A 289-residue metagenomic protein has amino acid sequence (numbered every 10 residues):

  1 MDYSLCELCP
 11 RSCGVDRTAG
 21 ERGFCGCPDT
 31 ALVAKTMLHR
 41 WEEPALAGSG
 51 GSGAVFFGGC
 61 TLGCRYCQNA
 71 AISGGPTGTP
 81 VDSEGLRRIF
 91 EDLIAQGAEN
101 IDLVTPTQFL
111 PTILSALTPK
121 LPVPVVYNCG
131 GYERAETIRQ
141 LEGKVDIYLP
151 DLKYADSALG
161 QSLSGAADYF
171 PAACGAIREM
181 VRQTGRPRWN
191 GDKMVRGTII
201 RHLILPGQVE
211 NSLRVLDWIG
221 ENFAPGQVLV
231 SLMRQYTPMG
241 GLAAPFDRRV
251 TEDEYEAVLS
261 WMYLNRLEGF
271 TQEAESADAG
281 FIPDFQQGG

Functional and structural regions predicted by a protein language model:
M1-E21, R186-G289: Auxiliary Fe-S-binding modules of radical SAM enzymes
C25-I147, D156-A158: Conserved Radical SAM active-site core
G53, I101, V125-Y127, Y148-P150 (+3 more regions): Hydrophobic faces of well-ordered beta-strands that scaffold small-molecule active sites in alpha/beta enzyme cores
F57, T105-T107, Y127-G131, L152 (+3 more regions): A cross-domain feature marking catalytic cores of carbohydrate-active enzymes and several ubiquitous metabolic/repair
S73, L110, Y132-R134, L152-F170 (+3 more regions): Conserved radical SAM core fold
L86, I113, I138, A173 (+4 more regions): Aromatic/hydrophobic pocket-lining residues that form the small-molecule binding cavity in soluble enzyme cores
A116-P124, G175-Q183, E252-S260: Alpha-helix-loop-beta-strand connector modules within alpha/beta enzyme cores
G160-G191: Anionic-ligand binding region
